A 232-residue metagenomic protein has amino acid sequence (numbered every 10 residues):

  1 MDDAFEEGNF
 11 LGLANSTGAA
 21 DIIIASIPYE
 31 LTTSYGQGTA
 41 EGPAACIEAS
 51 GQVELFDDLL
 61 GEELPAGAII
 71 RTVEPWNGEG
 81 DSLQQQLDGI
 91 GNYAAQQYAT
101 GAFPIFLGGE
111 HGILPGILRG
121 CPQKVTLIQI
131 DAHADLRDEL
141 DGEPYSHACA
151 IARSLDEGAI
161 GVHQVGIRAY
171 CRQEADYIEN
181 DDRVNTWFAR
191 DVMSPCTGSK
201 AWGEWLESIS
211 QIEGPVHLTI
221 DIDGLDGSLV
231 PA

Functional and structural regions predicted by a protein language model:
M1-A232: Conserved alpha-helical scaffold segments that buttress catalytic/binding sites
